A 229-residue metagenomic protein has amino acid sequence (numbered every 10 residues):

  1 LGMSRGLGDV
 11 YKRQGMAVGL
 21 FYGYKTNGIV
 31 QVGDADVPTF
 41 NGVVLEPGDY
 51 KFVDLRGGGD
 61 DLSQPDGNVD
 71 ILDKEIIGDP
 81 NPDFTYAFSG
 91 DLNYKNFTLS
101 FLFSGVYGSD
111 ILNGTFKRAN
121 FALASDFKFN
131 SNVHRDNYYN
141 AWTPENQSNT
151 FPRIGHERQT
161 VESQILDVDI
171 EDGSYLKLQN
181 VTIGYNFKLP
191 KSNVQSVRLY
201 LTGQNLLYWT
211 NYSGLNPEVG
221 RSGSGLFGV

Functional and structural regions predicted by a protein language model:
R5, G108-G114, A124-S125, Y208-P217: Outer-membrane beta-barrel proteins
R5-D79, N120, N130, Y138-N140 (+1 more regions): Conserved small-residue
L20, V106-R198: Extracytoplasmic gating/loop element in the C-terminal half of outer-membrane beta-barrel translocons and assembly
N68-I76, N81, V161-D169, L226-F227: Extracytoplasmic loops and strand-loop junctions of Gram-negative outer membrane beta-barrel proteins
A87-S89, N180-G184, V229: Membrane-embedded beta-strand positions in outer-membrane beta-barrel channels/transporters
Y94-N96, G105-S109, N180, F187 (+1 more regions): Transmembrane beta-strands of outer-membrane beta-barrel pores
N96-S100, P190-K191: Repeated loop/turn-to-beta-strand initiation elements of outer-membrane beta-barrel proteins
F101, L199-L201: Membrane-embedded beta-strand positions of outer-membrane beta-barrel proteins
